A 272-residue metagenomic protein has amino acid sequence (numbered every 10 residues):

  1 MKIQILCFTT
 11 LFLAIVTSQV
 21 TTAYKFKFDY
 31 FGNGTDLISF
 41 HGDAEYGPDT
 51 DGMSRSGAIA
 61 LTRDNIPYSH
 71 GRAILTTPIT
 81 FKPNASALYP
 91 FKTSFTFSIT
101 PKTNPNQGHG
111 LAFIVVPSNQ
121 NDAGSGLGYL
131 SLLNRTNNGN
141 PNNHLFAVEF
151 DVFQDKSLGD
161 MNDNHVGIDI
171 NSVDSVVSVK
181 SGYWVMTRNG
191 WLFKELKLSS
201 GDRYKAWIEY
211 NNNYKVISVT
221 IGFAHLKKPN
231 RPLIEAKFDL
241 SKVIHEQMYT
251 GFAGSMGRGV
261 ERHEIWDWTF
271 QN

Functional and structural regions predicted by a protein language model:
K2-N272: Polar, low-complexity loop segments and adjacent catalytic/binding residues used for recognizing and processing sugar
